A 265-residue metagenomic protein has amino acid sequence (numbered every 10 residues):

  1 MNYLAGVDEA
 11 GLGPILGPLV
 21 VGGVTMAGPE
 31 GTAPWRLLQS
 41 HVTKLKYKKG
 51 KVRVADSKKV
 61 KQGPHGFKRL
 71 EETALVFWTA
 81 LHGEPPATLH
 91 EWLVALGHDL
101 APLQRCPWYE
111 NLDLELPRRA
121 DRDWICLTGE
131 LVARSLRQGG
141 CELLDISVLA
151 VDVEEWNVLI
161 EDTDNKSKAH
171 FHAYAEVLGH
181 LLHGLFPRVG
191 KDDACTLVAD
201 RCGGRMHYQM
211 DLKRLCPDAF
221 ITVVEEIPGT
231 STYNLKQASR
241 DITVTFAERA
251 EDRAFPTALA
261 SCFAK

Functional and structural regions predicted by a protein language model:
M1-K265: RNase H-like, Mg2+-dependent phosphodiesterase core, and more generally RNA phosphate-backbone-engaging helix-loop
